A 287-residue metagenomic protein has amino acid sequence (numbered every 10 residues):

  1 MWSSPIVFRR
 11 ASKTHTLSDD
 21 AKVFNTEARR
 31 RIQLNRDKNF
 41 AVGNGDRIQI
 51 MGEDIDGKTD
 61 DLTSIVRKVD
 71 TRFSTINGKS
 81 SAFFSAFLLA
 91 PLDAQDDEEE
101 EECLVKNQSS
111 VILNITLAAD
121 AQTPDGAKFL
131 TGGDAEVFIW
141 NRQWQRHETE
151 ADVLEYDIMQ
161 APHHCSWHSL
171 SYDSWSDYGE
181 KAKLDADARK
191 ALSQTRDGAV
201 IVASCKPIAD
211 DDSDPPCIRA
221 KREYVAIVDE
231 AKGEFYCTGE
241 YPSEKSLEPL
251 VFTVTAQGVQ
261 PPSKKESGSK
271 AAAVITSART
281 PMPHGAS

Functional and structural regions predicted by a protein language model:
M1-F129, K206-S287: Flexible, acidic/histidine-containing loops and adjacent segments that form or flank the divalent-metal
L89-D197, I201-S204, D211-D212: Active-site-proximal loop/helix segments of hydrolase catalytic cores
